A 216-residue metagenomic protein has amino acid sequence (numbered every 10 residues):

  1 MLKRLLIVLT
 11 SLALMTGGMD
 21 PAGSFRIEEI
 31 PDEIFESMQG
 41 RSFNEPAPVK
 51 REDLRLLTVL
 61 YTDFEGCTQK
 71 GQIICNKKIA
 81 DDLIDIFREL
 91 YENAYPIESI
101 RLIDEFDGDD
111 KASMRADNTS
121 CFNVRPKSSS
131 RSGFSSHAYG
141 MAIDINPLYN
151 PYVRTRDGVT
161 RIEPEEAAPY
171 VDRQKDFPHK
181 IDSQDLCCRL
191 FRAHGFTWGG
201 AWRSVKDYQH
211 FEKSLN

Functional and structural regions predicted by a protein language model:
L2-V8: Sec-dependent signal peptide recognition, specifically the positively charged N-region followed immediately by
T10-L14: Hydrophobic core
D20, V49-L54, R115, S136-A138 (+1 more regions): A generic structural signal for short, non-catalytic loop/turn and secondary-structure boundary residues
D20-C67: N-terminal module-boundary/linker segments of secreted carbohydrate-active enzymes
V49-M114: Active-site acidic/histidine clusters and adjacent loop/turn architecture that either coordinate catalytic ions
L56-V59, I86, L90, F122 (+3 more regions): Generic structural hydrophobic/aromatic packing signal, biased to beta-strands
S99-M141, P147-Y152: Active-site-adjacent loop/helix surface patches within enzyme catalytic domains that shape the substrate-binding cleft
K127-F134, G140-N216: Catalytic cores and adjacent binding grooves of peptidoglycan-active enzymes
